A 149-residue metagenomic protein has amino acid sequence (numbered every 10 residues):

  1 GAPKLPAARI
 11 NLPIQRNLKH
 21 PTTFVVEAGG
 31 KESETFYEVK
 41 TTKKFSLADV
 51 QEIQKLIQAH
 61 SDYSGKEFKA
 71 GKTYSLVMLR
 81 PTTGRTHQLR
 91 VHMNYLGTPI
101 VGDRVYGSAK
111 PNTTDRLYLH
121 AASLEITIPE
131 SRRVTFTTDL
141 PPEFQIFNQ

Functional and structural regions predicted by a protein language model:
G1-Q149: RNA pseudouridine synthases
